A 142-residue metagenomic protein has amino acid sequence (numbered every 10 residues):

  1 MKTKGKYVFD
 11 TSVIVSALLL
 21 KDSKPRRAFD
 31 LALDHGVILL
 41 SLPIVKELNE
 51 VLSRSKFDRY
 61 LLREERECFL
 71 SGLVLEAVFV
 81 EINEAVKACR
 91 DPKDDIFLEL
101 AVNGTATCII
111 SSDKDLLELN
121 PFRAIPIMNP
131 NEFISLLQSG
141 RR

Functional and structural regions predicted by a protein language model:
M1-L40: Short, well-structured N-terminal submotif of metal-dependent ribonuclease cores
D10-T11, S41, S112-D113, N129: A secondary-structure boundary/capping signal
V15-A17, F57-D58, E84-R90: Short, flexible loop segments at the rims of nucleotide/cofactor-binding pockets, characterized by
S23, L39, E64, A88-K93: Residues at secondary-structure transition points
F29-E84: PIN-domain endoribonuclease scaffold, especially VapC-family toxins
D30, L100, L119: Hydrophobic/aromatic ligand-binding patch that stacks against planar heteroaromatic rings of cofactors or nucleotides
L75-C108, K114: Active-site neighborhoods of divalent-metal-dependent phosphate/nucleic-acid chemistry enzymes
G104-T107, K114-R142: Acidic, PIN/NYN-like endoribonuclease modules and their adjacent C-terminal/linker elements
